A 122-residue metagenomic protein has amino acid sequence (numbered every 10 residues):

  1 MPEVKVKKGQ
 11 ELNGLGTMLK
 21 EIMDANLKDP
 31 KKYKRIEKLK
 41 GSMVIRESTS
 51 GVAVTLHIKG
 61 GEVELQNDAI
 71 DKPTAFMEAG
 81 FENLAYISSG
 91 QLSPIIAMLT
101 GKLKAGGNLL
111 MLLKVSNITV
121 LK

Functional and structural regions predicted by a protein language model:
M1-K122: Feature captures hydrophobic
